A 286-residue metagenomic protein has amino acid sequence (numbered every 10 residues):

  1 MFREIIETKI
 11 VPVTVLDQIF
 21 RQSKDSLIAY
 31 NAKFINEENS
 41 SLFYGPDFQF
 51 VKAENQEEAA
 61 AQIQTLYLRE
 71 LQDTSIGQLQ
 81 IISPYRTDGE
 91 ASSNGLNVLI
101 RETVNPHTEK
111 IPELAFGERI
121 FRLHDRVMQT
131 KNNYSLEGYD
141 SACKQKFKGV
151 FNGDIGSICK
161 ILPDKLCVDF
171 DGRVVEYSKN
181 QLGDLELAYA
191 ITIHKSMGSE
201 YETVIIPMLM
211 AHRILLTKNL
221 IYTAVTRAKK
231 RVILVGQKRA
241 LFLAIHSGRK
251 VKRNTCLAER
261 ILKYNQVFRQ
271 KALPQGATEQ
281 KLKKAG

Functional and structural regions predicted by a protein language model:
M1-G149, C159, Y264: Conserved helicase motor core of P-loop NTPases
N152-G286: C-terminal accessory regions
